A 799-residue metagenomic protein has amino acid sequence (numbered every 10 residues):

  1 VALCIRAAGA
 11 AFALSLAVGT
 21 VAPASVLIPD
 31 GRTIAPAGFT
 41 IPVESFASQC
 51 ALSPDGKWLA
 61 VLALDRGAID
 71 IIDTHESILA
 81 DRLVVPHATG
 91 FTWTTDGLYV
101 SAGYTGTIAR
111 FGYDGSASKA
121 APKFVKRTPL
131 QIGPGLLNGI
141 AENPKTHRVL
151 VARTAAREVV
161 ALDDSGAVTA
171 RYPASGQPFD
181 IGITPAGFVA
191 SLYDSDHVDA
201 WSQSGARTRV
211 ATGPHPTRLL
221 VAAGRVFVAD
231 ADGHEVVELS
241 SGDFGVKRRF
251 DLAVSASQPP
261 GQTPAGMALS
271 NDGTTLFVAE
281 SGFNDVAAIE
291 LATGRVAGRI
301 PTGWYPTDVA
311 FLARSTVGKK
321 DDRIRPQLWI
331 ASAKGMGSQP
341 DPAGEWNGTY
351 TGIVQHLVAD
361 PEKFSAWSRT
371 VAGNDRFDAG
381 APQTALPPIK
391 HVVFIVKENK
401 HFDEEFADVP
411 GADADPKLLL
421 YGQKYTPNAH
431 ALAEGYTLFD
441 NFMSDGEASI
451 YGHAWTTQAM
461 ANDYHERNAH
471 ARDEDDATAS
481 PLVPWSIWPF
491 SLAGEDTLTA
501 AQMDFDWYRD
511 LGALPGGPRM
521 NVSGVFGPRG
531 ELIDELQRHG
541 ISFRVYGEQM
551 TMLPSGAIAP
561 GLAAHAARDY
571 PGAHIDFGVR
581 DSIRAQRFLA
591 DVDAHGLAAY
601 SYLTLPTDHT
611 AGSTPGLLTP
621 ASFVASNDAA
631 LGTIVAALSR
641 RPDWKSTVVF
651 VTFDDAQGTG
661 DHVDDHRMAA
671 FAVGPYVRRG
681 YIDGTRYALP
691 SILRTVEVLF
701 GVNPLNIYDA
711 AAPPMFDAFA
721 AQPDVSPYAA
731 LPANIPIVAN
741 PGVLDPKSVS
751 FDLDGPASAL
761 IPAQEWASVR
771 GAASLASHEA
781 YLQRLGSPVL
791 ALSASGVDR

Functional and structural regions predicted by a protein language model:
V1-A10: Bacterial N-terminal signal peptides that target proteins for export
A2, F46-C50, D308, D440 (+1 more regions): Short amphipathic alpha-helical segments with coiled-coil-like heptad repeat character
R6, R110, R148, H215 (+3 more regions): Basic side chains
S15, G19-A385: Predominantly soluble domains enriched in secretory-pathway, periplasmic, or organellar proteins
Y350, D360, S365-R799: N-terminal pro-sequences and low-complexity stem/linker regions of secreted or lumenal proteins
